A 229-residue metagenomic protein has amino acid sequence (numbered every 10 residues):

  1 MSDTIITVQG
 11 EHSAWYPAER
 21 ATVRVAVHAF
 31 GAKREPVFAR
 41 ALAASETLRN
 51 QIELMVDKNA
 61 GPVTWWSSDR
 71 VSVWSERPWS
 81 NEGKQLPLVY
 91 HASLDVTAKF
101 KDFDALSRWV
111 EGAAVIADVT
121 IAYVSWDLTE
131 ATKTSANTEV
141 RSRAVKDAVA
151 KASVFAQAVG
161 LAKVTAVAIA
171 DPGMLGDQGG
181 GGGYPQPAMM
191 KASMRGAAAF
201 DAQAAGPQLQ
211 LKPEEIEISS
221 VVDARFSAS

Functional and structural regions predicted by a protein language model:
M1-S229: Short, charge-dense linear interaction motifs
